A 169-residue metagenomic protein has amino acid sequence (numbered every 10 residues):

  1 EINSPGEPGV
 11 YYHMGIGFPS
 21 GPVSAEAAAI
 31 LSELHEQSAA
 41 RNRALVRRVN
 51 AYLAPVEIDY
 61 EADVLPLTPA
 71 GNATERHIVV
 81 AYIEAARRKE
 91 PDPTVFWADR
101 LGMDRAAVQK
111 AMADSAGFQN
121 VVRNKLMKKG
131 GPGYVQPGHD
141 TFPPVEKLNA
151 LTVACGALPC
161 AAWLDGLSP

Functional and structural regions predicted by a protein language model:
E1-S168: Extended substrate/RNA-proximal surfaces in nucleic-acid metabolism proteins
